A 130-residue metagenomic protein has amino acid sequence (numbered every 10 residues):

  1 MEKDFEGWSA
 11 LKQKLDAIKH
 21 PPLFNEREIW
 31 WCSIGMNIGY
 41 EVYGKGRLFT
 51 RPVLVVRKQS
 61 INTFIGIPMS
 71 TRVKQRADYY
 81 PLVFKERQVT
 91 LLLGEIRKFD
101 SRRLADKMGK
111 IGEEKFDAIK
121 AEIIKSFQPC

Functional and structural regions predicted by a protein language model:
M1-S9, P22, P81-C130: C-terminal terminal-subdomain/extension
Q13-H20: Short alpha-helix capping/helix-loop boundary micro-motifs
A17, Q75, S101-L104: Preference for short coil/turn "hinge" residues that link or interrupt alpha-helices
I34, P68-M69, E95: Residue-level recognition of conserved beta-strand positions in structured domain cores
G35-Y40: Short, charged beta-turn/beta-strand-edge "cap" motif at the junction between a beta-strand and an adjacent loop
V42-E86: Compact nucleic-acid interaction/catalytic patches
